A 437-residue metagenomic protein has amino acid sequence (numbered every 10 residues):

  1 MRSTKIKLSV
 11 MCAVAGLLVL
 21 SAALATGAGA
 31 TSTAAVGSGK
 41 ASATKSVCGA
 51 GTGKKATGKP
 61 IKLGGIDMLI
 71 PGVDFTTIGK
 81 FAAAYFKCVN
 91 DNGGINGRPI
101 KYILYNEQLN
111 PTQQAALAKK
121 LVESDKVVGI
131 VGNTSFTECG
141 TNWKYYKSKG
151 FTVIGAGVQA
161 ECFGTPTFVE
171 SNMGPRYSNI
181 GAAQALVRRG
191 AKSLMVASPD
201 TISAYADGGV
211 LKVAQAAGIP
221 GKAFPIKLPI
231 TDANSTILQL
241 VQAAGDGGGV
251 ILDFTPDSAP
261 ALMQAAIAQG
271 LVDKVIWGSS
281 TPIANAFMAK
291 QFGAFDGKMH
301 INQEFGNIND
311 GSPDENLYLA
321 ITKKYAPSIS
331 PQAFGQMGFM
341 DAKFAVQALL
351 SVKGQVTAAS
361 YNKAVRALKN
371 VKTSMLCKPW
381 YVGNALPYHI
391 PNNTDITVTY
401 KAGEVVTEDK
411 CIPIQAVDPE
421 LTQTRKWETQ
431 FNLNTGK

Functional and structural regions predicted by a protein language model:
K7-L18, A30: Sec-dependent N-terminal signal peptides
L20-A43: C-terminal region of N-terminal signal peptides and the immediate post-cleavage residues of exported proteins
K45-K59, G64-A83, Y105-T112, S135 (+2 more regions): Extracytoplasmic "Venus flytrap"
V47, D74-F81, N92-F163, S171-N172 (+2 more regions): Beta-alpha junction/loop-to-helix N-cap segments that form part of ligand/metal-binding clefts
Q113, P166-Q269, N309-S312, N316: Extracellular/periplasmic Venus flytrap/periplasmic-binding protein
L121-S135, T152-A156, S193-S198, D246-P256 (+3 more regions): Periplasmic-binding protein-like
A265-M340, I412, T424-G436: Extracellular/periplasmic periplasmic-binding protein-like sensory domains
Y325-G335, Q347-D409: Segments of small-molecule ligand-sensing domains
